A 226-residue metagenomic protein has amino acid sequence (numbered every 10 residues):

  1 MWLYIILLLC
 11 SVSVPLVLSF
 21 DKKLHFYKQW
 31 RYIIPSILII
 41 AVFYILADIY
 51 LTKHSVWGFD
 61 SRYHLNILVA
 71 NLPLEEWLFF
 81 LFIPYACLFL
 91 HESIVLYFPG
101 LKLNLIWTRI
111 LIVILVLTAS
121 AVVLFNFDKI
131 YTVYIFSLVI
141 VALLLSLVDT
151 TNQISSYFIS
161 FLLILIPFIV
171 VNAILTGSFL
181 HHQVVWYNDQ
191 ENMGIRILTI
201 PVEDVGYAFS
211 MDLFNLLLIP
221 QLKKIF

Functional and structural regions predicted by a protein language model:
L7-P15, L78-E92, L138-A142, E203-I219: Hydrophobic cores of alpha-helical transmembrane segments in multi-pass inner/ER membrane proteins, independent
S11-S13, I112-V122, L138-L145: Hydrophobic, membrane-inserted alpha-helices
D21-Y32, L96-I106, L147-F158: Membrane-interface helix-boundary motifs at transmembrane edges
K23, A121-T132, D149-N152: Membrane-interface helix caps and helix-loop-helix hairpins in membrane proteins
S36-H54: A generic, lipid-embedded transmembrane alpha helix
I40-L46, L115-V123, I164-A173: Aromatic-anchored segments of alpha-helical transmembrane domains
H64-L78, E191-G206: Short aromatic-rich membrane-water interface segments that cap or initiate transmembrane helices in multi-pass membrane
I166-W186: Juxtamembrane non-transmembrane "cap" segments at the membrane-aqueous interface of multi-pass membrane proteins
